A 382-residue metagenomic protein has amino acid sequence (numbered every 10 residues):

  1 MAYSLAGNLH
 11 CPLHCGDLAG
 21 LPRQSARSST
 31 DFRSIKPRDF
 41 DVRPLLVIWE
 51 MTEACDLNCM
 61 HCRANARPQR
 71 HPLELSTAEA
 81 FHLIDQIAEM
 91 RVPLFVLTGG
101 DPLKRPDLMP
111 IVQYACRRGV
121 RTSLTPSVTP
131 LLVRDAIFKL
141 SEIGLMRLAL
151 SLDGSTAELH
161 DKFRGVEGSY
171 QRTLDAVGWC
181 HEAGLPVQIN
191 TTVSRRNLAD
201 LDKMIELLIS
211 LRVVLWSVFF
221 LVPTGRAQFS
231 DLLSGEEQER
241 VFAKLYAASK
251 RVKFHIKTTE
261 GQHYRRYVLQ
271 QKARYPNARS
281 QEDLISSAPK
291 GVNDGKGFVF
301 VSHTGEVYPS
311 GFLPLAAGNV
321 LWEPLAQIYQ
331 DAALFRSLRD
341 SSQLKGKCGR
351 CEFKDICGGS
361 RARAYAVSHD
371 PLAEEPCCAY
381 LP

Functional and structural regions predicted by a protein language model:
M1-A66, D85-A88, L325: N-terminal pre-core extensions flanking Radical SAM catalytic domains
I48-M51, C55, L344-K347, F353 (+1 more regions): Short metal-coordination and nucleic-acid-contact micro-motifs, chiefly zinc-binding Cys/His arrays
C62-P68, E352-I356: Detector for the c-type heme attachment site
T77-G99, K104-G235: Radical SAM/AdoMet-radical enzyme domain recognition
A80-D85, S368-P382: Short microdomains enriched in Cys/His and/or Lys/Arg
S210, V301-S302: Short, acidic, Ser/Thr-enriched surface-loop or helix-capping motifs
E236-R279, E306-G359, R363-Y365: C-terminal accessory region of radical SAM enzymes
V292-K296: Short, small/polar residue-rich loop motifs at catalytic or cofactor-binding pockets
